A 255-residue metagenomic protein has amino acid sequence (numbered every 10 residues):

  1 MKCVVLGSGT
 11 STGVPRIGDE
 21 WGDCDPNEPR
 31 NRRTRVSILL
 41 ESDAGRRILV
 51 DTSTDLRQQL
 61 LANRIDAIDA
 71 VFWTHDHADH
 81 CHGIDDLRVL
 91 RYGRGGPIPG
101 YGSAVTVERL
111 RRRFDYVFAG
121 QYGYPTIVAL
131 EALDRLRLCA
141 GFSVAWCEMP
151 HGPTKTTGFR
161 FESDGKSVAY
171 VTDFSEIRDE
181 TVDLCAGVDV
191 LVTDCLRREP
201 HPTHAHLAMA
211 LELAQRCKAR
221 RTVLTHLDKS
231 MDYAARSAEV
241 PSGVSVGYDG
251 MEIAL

Functional and structural regions predicted by a protein language model:
M1-N63, A129-E180, D249-L255: Core dinuclear metal-dependent hydrolase active-site scaffold
G9, A104-T106, L227-S230: Residues in the short beta-alpha loop(s) of Rossmann-like NAD(P)-binding domains
G13, Q58, C81-H82, H201 (+2 more regions): Glycine/Thr-rich phosphate-binding loops of Rossmann-like dinucleotide-binding domains
G45-G102, D189-V190: Active-site metal-binding motif and surrounding structural segment of the metallo-beta-lactamase
L49-S53, D69-D79, G102-S103, V168-F174 (+3 more regions): Active-site neighborhood of phospho(di)ester-bond hydrolases with catalytic His/Asp-centered motifs
D66, T126, F142, A186 (+1 more regions): Structured loop/turn residues at beta-strand edges in well-structured enzyme cores
R94-P99, T106-L130: Active-site neighborhood of divalent metal-dependent phosphoester bond hydrolases
S175-L255: Cap/insert and terminal regions of metallo-dependent hydrolase folds
